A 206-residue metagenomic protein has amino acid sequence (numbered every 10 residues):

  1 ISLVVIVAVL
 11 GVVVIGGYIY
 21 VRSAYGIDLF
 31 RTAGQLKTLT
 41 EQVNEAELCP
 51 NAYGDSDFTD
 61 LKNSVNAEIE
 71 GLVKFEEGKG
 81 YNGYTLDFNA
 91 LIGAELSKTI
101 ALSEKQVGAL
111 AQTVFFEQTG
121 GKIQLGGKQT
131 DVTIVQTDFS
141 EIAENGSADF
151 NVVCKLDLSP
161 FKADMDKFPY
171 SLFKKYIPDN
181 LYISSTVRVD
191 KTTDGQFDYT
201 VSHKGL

Functional and structural regions predicted by a protein language model:
S2-L206: Extracellular/lumenal and peripheral-membrane lipid-interaction modules
